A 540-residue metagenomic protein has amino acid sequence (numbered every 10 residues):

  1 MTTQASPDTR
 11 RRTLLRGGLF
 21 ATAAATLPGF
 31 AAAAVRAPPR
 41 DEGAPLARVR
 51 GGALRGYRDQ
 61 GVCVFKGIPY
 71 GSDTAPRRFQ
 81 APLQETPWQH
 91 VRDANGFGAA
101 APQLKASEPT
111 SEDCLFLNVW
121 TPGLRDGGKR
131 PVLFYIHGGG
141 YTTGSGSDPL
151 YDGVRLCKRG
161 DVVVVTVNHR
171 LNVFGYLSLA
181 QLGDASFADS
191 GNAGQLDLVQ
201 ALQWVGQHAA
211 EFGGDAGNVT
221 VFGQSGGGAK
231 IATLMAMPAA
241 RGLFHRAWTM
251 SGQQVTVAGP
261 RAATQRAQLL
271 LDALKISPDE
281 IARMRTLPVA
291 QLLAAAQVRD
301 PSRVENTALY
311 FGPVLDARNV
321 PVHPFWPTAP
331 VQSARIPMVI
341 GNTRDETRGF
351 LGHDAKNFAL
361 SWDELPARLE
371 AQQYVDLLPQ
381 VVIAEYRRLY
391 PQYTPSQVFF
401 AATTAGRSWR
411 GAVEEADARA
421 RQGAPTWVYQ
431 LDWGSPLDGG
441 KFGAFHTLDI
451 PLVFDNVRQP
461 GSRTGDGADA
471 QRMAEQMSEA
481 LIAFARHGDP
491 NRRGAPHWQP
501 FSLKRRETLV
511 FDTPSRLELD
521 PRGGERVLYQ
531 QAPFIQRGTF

Functional and structural regions predicted by a protein language model:
M1-T9, A24: N-terminal secretory signal peptides
A33-N192, A216, T307, R344 (+5 more regions): Non-catalytic accessory segments of hydrolases
A188-A209: Alpha/beta-hydrolase active-site loop
Q200, Q207, R241, M250-R368 (+1 more regions): Substrate-access "cap/lid" subdomains that shape and gate the entrance to catalytic or ligand-binding pockets
G214-F222: Alpha/beta-hydrolase fold nucleophile elbow
G223, G227: Gly/Ala-rich beta-loop-alpha elbow adjacent to hydrolase catalytic centers
G228-A239: Short glycine-enriched nucleophile-adjacent loop and the immediately C-terminal alpha-helix near the catalytic center
W409-F540: Mobile gating loops/cap/lid regions near enzyme active sites that modulate substrate access
